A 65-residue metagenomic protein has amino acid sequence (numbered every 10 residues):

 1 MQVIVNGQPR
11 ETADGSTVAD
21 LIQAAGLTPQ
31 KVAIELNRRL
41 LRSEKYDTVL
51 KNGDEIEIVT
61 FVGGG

Functional and structural regions predicted by a protein language model:
M1-G64: Ubiquitin-like/PB1-type beta-grasp interaction modules and other compact soluble beta-rich domains
